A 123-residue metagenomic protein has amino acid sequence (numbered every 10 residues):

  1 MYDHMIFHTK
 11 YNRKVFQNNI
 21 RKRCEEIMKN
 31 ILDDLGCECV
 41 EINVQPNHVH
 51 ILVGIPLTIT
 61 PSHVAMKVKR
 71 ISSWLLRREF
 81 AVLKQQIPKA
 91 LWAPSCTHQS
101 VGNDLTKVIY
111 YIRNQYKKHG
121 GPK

Functional and structural regions predicted by a protein language model:
M1-K123: Charge-rich, low-complexity N-terminal segments
